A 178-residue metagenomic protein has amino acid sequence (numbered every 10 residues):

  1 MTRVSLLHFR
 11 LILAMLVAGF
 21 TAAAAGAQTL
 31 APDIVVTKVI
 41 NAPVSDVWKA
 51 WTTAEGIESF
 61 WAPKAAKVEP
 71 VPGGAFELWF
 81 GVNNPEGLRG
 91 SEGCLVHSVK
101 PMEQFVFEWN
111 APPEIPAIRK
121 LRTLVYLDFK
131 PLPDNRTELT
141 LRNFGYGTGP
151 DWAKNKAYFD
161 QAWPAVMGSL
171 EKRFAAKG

Functional and structural regions predicted by a protein language model:
M1-L13: Bacterial N-terminal signal peptides that target proteins for export
R10-A22: Bacterial N-terminal signal peptides
A24-A27: Boundary at the C-terminal end of the N-terminal hydrophobic targeting segment
D33-V39: Short amphipathic
E55-S91: Short beta-edge strand/loop motif at the mouth of beta-sheet-based domains
A66-K67, E86-D134, F144: Hydrophobic-ligand binding "helix-grip"
E138, G145-G178: A conserved amphipathic terminal alpha-helix motif
